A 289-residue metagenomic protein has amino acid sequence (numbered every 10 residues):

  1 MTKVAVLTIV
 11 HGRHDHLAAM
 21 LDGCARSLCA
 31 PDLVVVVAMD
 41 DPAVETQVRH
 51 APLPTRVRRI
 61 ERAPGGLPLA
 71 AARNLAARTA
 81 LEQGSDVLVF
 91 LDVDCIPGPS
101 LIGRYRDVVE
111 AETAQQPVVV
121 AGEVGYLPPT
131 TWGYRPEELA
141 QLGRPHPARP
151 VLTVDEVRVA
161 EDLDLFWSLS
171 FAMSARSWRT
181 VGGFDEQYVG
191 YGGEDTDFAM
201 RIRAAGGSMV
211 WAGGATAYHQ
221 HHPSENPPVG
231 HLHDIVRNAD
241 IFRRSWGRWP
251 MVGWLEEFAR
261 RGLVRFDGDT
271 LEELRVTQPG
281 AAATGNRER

Functional and structural regions predicted by a protein language model:
M1-G23: N-proximal low-complexity "stem/linker" segments adjacent to membrane-targeting elements
D22-P31: Short, acidic, metal-binding catalytic loop of nucleotide-sugar glycosyltransferases
A63-A80: Glycine-rich, basic loop-to-helix element that forms the pyrophosphate-binding segment of sugar-nucleotide handling
S85-I96: Short beta-strand-to-loop acidic/aromatic patch adjacent to the donor-nucleotide binding site
S100-L139: Conserved donor NDP-sugar-binding/catalytic core segment of glycosyltransferases
E123, A140-D164: Short, flexible, basic/aromatic active-site loop/helix in glycosyltransferases
L165-M173, S177-G182, Q187-A215: A short, conserved alpha-helix in the catalytic core of glycosyltransferases
A204, S208-L274: Active-site-adjacent helix/loop segment of glycosyltransferases that harbors family-specific signature motifs
